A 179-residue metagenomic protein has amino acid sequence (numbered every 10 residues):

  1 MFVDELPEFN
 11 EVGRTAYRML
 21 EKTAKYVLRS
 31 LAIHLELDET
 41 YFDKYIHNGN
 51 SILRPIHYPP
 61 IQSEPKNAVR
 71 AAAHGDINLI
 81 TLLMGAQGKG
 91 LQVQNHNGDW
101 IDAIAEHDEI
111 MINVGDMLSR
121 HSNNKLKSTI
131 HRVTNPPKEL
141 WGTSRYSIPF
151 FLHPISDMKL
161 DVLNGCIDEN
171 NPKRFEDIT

Functional and structural regions predicted by a protein language model:
M1-T179: Peripheral, non-catalytic segments flanking oxidoreductase cores
